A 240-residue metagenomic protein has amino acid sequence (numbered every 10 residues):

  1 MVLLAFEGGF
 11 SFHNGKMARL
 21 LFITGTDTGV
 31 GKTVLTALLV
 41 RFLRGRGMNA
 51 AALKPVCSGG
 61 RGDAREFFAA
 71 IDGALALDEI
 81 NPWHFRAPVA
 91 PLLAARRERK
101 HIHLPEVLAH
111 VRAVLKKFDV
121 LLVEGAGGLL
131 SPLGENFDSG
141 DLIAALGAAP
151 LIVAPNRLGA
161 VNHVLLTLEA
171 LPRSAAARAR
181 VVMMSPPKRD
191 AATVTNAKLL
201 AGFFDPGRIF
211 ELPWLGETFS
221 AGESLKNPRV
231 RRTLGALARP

Functional and structural regions predicted by a protein language model:
M1-K16: N-terminal amphipathic/basic-hydrophobic helices that include classical n-h-c signal peptides and signal-anchor
M17-L21: Extreme N-terminal starter segment of soluble prokaryotic enzymes
I23-T36: Glycine-rich phosphate-binding P-loop
G29, L38-L39, S58, G125-F210: Conserved catalytic-core segment of NTP-binding enzymes
V34-H101, P105, H110-A113: N-terminal phosphate/diphosphate-binding loop that engages ATP/GTP or pyrophosphate donors across diverse enzyme folds
L53, H103-F137, V164: Glycine-rich phosphate-binding loop used to anchor ATP phosphates in small-molecule kinases, encompassing both
V89, A201-G222: Beta-strand-loop-alpha "switch" segments that mediate conformational coupling across diverse proteins
A221-P240: NTP-binding/hydrolysis catalytic cores, primarily Walker-type P-loop NTPases
